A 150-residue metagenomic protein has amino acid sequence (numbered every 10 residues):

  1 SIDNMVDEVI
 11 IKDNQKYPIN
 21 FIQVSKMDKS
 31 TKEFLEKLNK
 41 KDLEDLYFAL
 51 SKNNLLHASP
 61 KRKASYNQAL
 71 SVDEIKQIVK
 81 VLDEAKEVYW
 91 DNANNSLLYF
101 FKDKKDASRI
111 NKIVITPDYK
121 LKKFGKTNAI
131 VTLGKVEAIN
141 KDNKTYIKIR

Functional and structural regions predicted by a protein language model:
S1-R150: Ribonuclease/tRNase effector modules and their secretory precursors
